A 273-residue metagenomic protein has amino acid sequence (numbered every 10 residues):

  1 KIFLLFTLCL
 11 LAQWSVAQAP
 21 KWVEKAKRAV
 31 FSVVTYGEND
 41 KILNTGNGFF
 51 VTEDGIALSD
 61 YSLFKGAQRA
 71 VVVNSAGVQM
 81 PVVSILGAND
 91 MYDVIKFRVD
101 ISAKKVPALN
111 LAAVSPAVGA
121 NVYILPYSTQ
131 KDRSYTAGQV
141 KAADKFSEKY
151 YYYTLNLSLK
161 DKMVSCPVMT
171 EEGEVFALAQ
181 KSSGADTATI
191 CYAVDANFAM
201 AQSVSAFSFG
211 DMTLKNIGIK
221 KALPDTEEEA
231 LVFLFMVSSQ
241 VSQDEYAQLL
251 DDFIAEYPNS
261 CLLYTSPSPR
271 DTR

Functional and structural regions predicted by a protein language model:
K1-K21: Bacterial Sec-dependent N-terminal signal peptides
Q18-A19, Y36-D54, D60, Q79-P81 (+2 more regions): A conserved glycine-rich beta-strand in the N-terminal activation segment of trypsin-fold
Q18-W22, K105-Y152, L159-M163, A179-C191 (+1 more regions): Flexible, gly/ser-rich surface segments that form the specificity/activation loops bordering the active-site cleft
A19-V23, L178-E245, L249: C-terminal cap/linker of serine protease catalytic domains
K25-Y36: A short, Trp-centered hydrophobic/proline-enriched beta-strand micro-motif
T52-L125, Q130-S134, K149-Y150: Conserved active-site neighborhood of the chymotrypsin/trypsin-like protease fold
E256-L263: Short solvent-exposed coil/turn linkers within tandem alpha-helical repeat scaffolds
Y264-R273: Single conserved hydrophobic/aromatic residue that forms the stacking wall/gate of nucleotide- or nucleobase-binding
